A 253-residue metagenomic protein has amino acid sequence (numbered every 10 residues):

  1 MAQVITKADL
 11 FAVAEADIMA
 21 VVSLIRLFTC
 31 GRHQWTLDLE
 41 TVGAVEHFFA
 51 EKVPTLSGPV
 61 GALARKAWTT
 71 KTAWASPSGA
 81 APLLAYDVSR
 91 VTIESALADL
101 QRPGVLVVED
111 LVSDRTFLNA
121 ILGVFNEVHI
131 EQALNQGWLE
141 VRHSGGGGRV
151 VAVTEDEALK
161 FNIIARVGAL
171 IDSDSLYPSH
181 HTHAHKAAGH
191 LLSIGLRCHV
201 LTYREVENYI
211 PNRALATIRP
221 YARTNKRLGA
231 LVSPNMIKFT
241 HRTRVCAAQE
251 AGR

Functional and structural regions predicted by a protein language model:
M1-Y86: N-terminal extension/subdomain marker
V22, E46, A50, G61 (+5 more regions): Generic detector of well-ordered alpha-helical segments enriched in charged/polar residues, highlighting helical
V53-S57, G146, P211: Helix N-terminus capping/helix-initiation residues
P59, A64-S175: RecA-like P-loop NTPase motor core
D114-R115, L176-S179, E207-I210: Short catalytic/ligand-binding loop motif for oxyanion handling, primarily in non-cytosolic enzymes, centered on
E127-E131, P178-H180, I218-P220: Short, solvent-exposed secondary-structure capping/transition elements
A158-I171, L176-T202: Acidic, serine/threonine- and glycine-rich low-complexity intrinsically disordered segments that serve as flexible
H183-R253: Activity-critical C-terminal alpha-helical subdomain
